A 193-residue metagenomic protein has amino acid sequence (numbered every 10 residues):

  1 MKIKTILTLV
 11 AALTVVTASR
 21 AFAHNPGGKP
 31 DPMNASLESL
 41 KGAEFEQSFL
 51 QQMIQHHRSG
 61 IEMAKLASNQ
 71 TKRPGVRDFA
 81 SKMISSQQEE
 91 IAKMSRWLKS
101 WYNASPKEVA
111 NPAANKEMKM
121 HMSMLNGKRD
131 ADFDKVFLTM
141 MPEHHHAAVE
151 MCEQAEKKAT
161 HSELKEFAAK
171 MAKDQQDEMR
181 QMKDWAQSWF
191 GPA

Functional and structural regions predicted by a protein language model:
M1-T8: Bacterial N-terminal signal peptides that target proteins for export
T8-V16: Bacterial N-terminal signal peptides
T17-A23: Sec/Tat signal peptide C-region and signal peptidase I cleavage site
H24-A193: All-alpha RGS (Regulator of G-protein Signaling) helical domain and cognate RGS-like helical scaffolds
